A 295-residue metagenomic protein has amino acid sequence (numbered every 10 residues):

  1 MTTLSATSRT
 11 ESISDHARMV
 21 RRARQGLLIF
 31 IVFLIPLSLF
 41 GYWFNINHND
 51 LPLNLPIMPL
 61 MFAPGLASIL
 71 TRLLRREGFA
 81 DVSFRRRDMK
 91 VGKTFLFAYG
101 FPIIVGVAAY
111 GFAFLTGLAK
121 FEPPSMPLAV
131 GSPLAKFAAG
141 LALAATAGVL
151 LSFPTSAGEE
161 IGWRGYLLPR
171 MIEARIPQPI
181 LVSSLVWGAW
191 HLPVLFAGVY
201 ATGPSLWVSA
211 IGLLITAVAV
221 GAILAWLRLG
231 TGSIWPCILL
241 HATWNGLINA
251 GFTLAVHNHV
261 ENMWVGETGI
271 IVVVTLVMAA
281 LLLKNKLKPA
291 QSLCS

Functional and structural regions predicted by a protein language model:
M1-A23: Short, Lys/Arg-rich, polar N-terminal cytosolic tail immediately upstream of the first transmembrane signal-anchor
T10-A17, G41, I46-F101, F112-V130 (+3 more regions): Membrane-helix interface linkers and caps
I31-I35, F62, Y99, I103 (+8 more regions): Residue-level signature of the transmembrane alpha-helical core of multi-pass small-molecule transporters
L34-W43, I103-V107, L185-P193, A242-F252: Aromatic-anchored segments of alpha-helical transmembrane domains
P36-P59, P123, A197-L206, A250-V265: Juxtamembrane/transmembrane-helix boundary motifs at the membrane-water interface
L73, W207, L240-S295: C-terminal membrane module of polytopic membrane proteins
A157-V186, A225, L229-S233: Membrane-interface helix/loop boundary segments of multi-pass membrane proteins
L181, L185, L206-M263: Functionally important transmembrane alpha-helices
